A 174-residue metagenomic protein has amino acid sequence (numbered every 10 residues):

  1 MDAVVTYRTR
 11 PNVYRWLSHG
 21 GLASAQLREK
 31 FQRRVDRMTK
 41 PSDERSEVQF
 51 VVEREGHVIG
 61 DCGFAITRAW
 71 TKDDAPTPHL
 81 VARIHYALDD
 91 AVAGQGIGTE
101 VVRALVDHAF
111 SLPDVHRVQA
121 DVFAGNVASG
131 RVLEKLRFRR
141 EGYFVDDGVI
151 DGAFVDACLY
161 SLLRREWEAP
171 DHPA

Functional and structural regions predicted by a protein language model:
M1-A91, H108, L112, D147 (+1 more regions): GNAT-family acyltransferases
H85, G94-G96, G142: Alpha-helical hinge/cap motifs
L88, F123-A124: Short amphipathic helical patch at the helix-1/turn junction of helix-turn-helix
G94-S111, V127-K135: Conserved acetyl-CoA-binding loop-helix of GNAT-fold acetyltransferases
S111-D121: Conserved GNAT acetyl-CoA-binding A-motif
R117, V145-D146: Short, Lys/Arg-enriched C-terminal cap helix and immediately downstream tail that follows
E134-F144: Conserved acetyl-CoA-binding loop of GNAT-fold acetyltransferases
